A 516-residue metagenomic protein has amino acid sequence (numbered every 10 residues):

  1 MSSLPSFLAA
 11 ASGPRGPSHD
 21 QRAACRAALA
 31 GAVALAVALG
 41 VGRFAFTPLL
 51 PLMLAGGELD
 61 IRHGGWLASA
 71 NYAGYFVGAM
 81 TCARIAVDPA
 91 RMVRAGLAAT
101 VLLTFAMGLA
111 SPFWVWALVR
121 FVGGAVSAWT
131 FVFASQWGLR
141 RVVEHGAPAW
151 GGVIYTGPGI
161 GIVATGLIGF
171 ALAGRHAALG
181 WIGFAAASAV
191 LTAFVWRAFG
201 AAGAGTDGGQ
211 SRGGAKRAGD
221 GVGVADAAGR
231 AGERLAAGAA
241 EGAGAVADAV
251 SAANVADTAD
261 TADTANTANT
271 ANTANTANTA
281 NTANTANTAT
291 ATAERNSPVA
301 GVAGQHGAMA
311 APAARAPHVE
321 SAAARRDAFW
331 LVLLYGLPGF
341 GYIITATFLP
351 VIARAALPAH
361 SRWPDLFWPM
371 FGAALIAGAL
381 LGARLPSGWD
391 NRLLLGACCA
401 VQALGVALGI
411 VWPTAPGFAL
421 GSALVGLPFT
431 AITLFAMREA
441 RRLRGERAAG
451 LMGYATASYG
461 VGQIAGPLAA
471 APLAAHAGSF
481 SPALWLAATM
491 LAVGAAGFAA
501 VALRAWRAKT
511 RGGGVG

Functional and structural regions predicted by a protein language model:
T47, R326-P369: Extracytoplasmic gate region of multi-pass secondary transporters
E58, L109-V115, V126, D390 (+1 more regions): Helix-breaking motifs and short loop linkers at transmembrane-helix boundaries and internal kinks in secondary membrane
V77-P112: Conserved MFS/SLC helix-loop-helix module at the cytosolic interface between two early adjacent transmembrane helices
G78-R91, A173, A377-N391, A474: Helix-to-loop junctions at the C-terminal end of transmembrane segments in multipass secondary transporters
V119-G157: Cytoplasmic helix-loop-helix junction between adjacent transmembrane helices in 12-TM secondary transporters
V153-R234, G238-S251, D257-T258, N281-A293 (+1 more regions): Helix-loop-helix hairpin linking two adjacent transmembrane segments in secondary transporters
W389-A436: C-terminal transmembrane helical hairpin of 12-TM major facilitator-type secondary transporters
E446-F480, L486-A487: A late C-terminal transmembrane helix in Major Facilitator Superfamily
